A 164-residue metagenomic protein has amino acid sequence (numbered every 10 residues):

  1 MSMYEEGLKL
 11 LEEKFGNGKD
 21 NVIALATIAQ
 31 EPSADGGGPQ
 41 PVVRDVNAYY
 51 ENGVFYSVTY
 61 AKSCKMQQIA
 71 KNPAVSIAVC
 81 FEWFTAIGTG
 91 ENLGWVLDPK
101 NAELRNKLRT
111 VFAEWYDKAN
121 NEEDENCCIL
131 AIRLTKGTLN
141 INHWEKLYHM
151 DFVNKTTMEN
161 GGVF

Functional and structural regions predicted by a protein language model:
M1-V22, T157-E159, F164: Extreme N-terminal tail/first-helix region
L10-G16, S63-Q68, C128: Short linear motifs in intrinsically disordered
G16-D20, A29-P41, L93-L104, G137: Intrinsically disordered, low-complexity coil segments
G18-L25, T110-W115: Short Pro/Gly-enriched beta-strand edge/turn motifs at strand-loop
D20-A61, Q67-I69, V75-V79, A86-T89: Short beta-strand segments
N52, F81, L134-K136: Residue-level signal for tight coil/turn positions that link beta-strands
T85, T89-F164: Charged, gly/pro-rich active-site loop segments
